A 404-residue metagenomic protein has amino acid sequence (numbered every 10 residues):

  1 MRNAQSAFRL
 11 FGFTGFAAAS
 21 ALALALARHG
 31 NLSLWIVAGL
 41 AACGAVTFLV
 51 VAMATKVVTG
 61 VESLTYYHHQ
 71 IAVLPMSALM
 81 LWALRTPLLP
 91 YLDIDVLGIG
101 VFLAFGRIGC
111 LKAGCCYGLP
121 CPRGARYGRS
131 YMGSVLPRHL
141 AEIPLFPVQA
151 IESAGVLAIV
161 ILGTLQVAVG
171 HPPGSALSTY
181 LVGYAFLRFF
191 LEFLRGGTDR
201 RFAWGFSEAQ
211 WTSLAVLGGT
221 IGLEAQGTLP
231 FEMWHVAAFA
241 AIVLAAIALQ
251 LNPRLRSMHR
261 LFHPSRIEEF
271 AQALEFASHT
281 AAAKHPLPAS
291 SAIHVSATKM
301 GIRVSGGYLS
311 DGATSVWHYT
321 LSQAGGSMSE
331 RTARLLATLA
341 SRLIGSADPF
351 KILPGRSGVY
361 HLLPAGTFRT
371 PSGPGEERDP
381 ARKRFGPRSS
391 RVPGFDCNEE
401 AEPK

Functional and structural regions predicted by a protein language model:
M1-G375: Hydrophobic, membrane-interfacing alpha helices
P374-R384: Polytopic alpha-helical membrane-helix bundles and their juxtamembrane interface segments in multi-pass membrane
R378, R391-C397: A cross-taxon signal for low-complexity, glycine/charged-rich
